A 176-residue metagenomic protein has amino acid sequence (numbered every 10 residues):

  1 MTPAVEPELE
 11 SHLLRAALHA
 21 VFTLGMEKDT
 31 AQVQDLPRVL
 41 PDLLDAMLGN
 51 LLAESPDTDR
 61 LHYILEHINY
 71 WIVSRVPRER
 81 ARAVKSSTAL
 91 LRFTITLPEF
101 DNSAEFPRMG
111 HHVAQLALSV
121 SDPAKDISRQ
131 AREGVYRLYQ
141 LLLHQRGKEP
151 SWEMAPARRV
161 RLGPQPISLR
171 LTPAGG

Functional and structural regions predicted by a protein language model:
M1-G176: Extended, low-complexity, acidic/polar intrinsically disordered regions that flank or interrupt HEAT/TOG/ARM solenoid
